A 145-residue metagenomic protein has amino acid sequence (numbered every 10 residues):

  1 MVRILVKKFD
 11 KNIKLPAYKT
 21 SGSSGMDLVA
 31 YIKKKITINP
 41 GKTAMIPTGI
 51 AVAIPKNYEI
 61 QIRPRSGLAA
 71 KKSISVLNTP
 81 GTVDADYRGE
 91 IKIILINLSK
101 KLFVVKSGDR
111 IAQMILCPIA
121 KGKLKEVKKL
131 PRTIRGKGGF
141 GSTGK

Functional and structural regions predicted by a protein language model:
M1-K145: DUTPase catalytic domain/fold
